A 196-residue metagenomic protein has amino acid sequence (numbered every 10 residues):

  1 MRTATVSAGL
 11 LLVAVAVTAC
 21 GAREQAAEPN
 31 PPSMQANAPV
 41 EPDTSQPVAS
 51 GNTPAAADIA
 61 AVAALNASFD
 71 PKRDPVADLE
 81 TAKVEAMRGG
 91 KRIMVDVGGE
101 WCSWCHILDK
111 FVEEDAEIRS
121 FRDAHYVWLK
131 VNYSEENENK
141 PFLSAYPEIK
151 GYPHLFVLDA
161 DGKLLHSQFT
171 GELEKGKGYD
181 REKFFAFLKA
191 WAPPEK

Functional and structural regions predicted by a protein language model:
S7-T18: Bacterial N-terminal signal peptides
C20-E24: Bacterial signal peptide processing site
A27-R73: N-proximal helix/coil linker or "cap" segments that precede and/or mark the start of modular domains
G51-T53, R73-I93: A short beta-strand-turn-helix
R73-V76, E113, I118-E138: Thiol-based oxidoreductase modules, predominantly thioredoxin-like and allied folds used for disulfide exchange
G89-S103: Short active-site neighborhood of thiol/selenol oxidoreductases, capturing the structured segment around
G99-E113: Conserved redox-active cysteine motifs that mediate thiol-disulfide chemistry, especially di-cysteine Cys-X(1-2)-Cys
K150-E195: Non-catalytic, surface beta->alpha helical segment in thiol-disulfide oxidoreductase systems
